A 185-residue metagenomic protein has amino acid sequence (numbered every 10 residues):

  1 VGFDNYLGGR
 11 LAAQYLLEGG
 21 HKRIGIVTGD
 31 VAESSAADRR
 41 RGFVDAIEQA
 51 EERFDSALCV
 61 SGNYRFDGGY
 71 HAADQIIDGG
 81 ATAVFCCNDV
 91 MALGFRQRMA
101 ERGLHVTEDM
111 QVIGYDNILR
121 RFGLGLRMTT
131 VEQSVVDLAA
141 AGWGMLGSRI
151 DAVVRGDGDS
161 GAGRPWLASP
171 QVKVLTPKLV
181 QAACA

Functional and structural regions predicted by a protein language model:
V1-L11, V27-A72, F85-L93, Y115-I118 (+1 more regions): Hinge/beta->alpha junction and helix N-cap segments in small-molecule ligand-binding domains
G2, Y6, L17-I26, V60-R65 (+2 more regions): Low-complexity, flexible helical/coil segments
R10-E51, G158-C184: An alpha-beta-alpha
Y15, A72-I76: CheY-like receiver
G20, R53-D55, G80, R127: Short loop/turn motifs at secondary-structure junctions
K22-R23, F54-L58, V106-Q111: Short acidic capping loops at alpha-helix termini that bridge into adjacent secondary structure
Q75-A185: Flexible loop/turn connectors
